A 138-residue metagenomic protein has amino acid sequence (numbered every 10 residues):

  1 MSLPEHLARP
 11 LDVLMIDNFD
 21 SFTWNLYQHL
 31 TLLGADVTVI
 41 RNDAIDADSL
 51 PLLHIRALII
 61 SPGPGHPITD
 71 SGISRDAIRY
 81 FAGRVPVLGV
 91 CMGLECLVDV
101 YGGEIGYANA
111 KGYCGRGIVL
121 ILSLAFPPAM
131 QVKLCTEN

Functional and structural regions predicted by a protein language model:
M1-G83, M92: N-terminal beta1-alpha1 cap of cysteine-dependent amidohydrolase-like domains
F22, P127, T136-N138: Aromatic-residue hotspot detector
I40, A108, E137: Hydrophobic residues at beta-strand termini and immediately following loops that shape nucleotide-binding pockets
L52-L134: Cysteine-nucleophile active-site neighborhood
